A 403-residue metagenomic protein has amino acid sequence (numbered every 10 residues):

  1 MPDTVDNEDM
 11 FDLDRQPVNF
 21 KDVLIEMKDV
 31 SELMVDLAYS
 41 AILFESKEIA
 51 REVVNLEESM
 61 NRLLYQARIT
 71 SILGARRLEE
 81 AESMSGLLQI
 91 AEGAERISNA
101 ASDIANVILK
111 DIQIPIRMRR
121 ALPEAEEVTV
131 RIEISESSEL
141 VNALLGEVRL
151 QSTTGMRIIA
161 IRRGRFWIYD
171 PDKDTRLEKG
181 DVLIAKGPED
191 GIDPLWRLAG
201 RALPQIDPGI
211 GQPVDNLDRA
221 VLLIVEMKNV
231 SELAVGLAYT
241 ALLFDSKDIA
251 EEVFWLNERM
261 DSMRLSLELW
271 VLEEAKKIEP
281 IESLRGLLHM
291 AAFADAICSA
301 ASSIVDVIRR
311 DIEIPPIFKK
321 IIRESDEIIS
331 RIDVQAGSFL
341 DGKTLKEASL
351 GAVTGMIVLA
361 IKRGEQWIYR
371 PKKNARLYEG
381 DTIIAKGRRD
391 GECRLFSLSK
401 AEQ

Functional and structural regions predicted by a protein language model:
M1-Q403: Cytosolic, long alpha-helical scaffolding segments
